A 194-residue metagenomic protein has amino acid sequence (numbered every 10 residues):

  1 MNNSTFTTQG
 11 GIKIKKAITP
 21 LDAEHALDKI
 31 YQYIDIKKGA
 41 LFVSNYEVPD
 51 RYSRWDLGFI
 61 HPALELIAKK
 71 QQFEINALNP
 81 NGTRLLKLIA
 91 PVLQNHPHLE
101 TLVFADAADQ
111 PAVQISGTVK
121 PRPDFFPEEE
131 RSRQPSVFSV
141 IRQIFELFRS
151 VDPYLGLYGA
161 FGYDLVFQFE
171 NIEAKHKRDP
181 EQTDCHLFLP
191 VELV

Functional and structural regions predicted by a protein language model:
M1-V194: Signature of the chorismate-utilizing enzyme
